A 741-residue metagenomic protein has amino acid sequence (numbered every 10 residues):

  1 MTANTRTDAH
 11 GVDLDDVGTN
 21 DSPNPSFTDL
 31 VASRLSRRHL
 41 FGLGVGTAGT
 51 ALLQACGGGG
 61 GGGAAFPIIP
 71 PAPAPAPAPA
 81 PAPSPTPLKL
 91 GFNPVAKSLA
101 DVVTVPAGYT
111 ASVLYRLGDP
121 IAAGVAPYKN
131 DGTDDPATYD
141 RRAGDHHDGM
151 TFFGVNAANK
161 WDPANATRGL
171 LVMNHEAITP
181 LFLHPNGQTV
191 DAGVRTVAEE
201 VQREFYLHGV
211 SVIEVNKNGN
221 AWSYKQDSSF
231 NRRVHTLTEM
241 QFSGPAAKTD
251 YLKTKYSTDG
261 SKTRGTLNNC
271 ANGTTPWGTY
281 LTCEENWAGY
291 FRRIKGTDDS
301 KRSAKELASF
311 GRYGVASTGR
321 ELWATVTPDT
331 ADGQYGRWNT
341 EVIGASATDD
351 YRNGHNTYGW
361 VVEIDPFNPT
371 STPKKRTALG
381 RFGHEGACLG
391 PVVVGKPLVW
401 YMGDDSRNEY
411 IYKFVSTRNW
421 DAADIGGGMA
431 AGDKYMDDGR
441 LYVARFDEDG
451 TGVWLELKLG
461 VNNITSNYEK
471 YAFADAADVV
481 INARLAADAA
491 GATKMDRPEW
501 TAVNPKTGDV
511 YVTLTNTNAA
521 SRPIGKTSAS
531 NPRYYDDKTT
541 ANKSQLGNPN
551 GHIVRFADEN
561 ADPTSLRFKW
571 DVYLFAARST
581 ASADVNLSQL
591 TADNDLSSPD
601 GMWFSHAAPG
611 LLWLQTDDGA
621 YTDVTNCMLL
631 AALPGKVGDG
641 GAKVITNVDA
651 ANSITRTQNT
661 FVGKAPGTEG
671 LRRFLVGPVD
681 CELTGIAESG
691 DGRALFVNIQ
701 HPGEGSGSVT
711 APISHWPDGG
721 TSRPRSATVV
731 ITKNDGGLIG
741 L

Functional and structural regions predicted by a protein language model:
M1-L35, G46-A51: N-terminal secretory signal peptides
S22-L30, L43, T50-L53, G57-G58 (+2 more regions): Conserved small-residue
G61-A78: Short, low-complexity, disordered segments immediately C-terminal to signal peptides in bacterial exported proteins
